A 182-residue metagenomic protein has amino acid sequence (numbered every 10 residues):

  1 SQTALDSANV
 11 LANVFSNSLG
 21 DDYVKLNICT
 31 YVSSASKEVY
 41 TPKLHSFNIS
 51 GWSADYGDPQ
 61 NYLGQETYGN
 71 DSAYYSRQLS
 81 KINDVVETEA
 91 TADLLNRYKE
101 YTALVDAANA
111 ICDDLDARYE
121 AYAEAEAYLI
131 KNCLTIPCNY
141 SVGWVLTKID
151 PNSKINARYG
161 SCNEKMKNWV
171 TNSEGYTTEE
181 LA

Functional and structural regions predicted by a protein language model:
S1, W52-D55, G143-V145: Short, glycine-/Ser/Thr-/acidic-enriched flexible segments
S1-N13: Bilobed "Venus flytrap"/periplasmic-binding protein-like clamshell domains and structurally analogous long
D6, G57, L146-I149: Short, solvent-exposed loop/turn elements at domain surfaces
A8-L11, I28-C29, L63, E120-E124 (+2 more regions): Composition- and surface-driven signal marking solvent-exposed, interaction-prone regions in large proteins
N13-G20, I130: A general structural signal for alpha-helical elements within enzymatic catalytic domains
N17-R77, A121: Periplasmic binding protein-like
K37-K43, G64-D106, Y140-A182: Short, solvent-exposed loop/beta-turn-alpha elements that line the ligand-binding surface or hinge of extracytoplasmic
Y98-I149: Bilobed periplasmic-binding protein-like "clamshell/Venus-flytrap" ligand-binding domains
